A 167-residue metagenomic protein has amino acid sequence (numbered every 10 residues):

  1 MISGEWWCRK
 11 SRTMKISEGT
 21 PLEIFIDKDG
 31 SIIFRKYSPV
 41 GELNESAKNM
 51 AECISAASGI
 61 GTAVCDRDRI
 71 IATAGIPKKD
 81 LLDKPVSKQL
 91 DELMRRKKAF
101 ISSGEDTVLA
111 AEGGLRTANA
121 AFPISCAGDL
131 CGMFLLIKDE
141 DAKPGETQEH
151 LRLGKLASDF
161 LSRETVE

Functional and structural regions predicted by a protein language model:
M1-K15: Short beta-strand-centered segments at strand-helix junctions
L22-I24: Generic structural signal for buried aliphatic residues
I26-Y37: Short, basic amphipathic alpha-helical segments that act as recognition/interaction helices in nucleic-acid-binding
V40-L43, K48-G113: Structured interaction and signal-relay segments at domain junctions
N44-C53, P85-E92, R96-F100, M133-E167: Juxtadomain coupling helices with adjacent low-complexity linkers
G113-S125: A short beta-strand signature within small-molecule sensing/ligand-binding domains used in signal transduction
I124-L136: Short hydrophobic/glycine-rich mini-motifs in sensory/regulatory modules that couple input to downstream signaling
